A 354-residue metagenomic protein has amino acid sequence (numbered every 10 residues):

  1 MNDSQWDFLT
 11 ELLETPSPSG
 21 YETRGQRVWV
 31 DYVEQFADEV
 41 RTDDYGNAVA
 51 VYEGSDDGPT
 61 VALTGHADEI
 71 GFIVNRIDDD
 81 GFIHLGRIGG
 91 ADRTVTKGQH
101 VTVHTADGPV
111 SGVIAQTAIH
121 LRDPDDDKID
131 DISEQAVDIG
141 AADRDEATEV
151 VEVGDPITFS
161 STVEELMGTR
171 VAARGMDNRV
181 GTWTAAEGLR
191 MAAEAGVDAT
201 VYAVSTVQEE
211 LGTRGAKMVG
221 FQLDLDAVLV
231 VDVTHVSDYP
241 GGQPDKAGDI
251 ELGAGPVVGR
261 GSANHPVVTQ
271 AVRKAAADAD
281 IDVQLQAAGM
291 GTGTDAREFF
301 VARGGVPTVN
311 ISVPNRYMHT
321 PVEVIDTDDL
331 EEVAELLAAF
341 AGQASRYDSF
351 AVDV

Functional and structural regions predicted by a protein language model:
M1-R297, V301-V354: N-terminal hydrophobic/helix-forming segments and targeting peptides
